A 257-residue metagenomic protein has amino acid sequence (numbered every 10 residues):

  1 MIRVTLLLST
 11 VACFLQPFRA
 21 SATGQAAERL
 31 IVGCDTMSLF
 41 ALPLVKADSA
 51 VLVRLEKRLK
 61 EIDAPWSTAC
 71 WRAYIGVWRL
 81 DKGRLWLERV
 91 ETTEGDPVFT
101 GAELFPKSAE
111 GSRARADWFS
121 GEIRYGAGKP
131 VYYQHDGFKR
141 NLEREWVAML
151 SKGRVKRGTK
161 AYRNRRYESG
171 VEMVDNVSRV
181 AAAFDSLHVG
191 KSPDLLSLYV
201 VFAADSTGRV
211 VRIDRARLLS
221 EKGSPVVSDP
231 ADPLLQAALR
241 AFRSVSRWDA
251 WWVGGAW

Functional and structural regions predicted by a protein language model:
M1-A26: Bacterial Sec-dependent N-terminal signal peptides
S21-G76, L85: Start-of-domain marker
A69-C70, G190-L196: Short loop/turn motifs at secondary-structure junctions and domain boundaries
W86-N141: An exposed acidic His-Trp-rich patch
P130-F138, V147-K191: Surface-exposed beta-loop interaction hotspot
P193-P225: Short tight loops/turns at secondary-structure junctions
V227-W257: Short, positively biased Gly/Pro-containing turn/loop motifs at secondary-structure boundaries
